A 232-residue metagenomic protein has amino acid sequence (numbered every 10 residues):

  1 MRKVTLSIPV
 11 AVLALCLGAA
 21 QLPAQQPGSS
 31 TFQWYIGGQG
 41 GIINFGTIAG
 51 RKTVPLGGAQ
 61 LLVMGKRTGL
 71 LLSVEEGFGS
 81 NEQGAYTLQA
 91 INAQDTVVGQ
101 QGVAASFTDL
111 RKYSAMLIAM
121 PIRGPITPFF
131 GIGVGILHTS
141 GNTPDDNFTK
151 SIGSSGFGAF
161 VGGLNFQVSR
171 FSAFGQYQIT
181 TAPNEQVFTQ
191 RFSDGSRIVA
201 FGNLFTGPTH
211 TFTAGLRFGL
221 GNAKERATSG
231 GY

Functional and structural regions predicted by a protein language model:
A24-K66, T211-Y232: Short glycine/proline- and aromatic-enriched beta-strand/turn motifs that initiate or cap beta-hairpins
G28-I36, K66-L70, G124-F130, S169-A173 (+1 more regions): Outer-envelope beta-barrel architecture signal
G28-S30, I48-T53, A104-D109, F148-S154 (+1 more regions): Replace "Gram-negative outer membrane beta-barrel proteins" with "bacterial and organellar outer membrane beta-barrel
Q33, V54-L56, G69, L110-S114 (+2 more regions): Transmembrane beta-barrel architecture of outer-membrane proteins
I36-I42, L72-F78, F130-I136, L164 (+1 more regions): Transmembrane beta-barrel strands of outer-membrane/channel proteins
G40-T47, G79-Q83, I136-D146, G153 (+2 more regions): Sequence/structural signature of outer-membrane beta-barrel proteins
L62-P144, T213-L220: Gram-negative (and chloroplast) outer-membrane scaffold detector with strong preference for beta-barrel transmembrane
S80-A85, A93, S169-Y232: Predominantly the C-terminal beta-signal and adjacent terminal strand-loop region of outer-membrane beta-barrel
